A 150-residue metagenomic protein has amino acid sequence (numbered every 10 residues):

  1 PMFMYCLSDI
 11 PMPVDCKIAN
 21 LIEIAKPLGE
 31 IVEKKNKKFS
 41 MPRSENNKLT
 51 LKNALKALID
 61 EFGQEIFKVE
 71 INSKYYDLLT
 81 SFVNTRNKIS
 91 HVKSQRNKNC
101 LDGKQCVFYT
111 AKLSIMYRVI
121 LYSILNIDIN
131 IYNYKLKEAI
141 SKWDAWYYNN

Functional and structural regions predicted by a protein language model:
P1-N150: Amphipathic, oligomerization/interface secondary-structure segments
